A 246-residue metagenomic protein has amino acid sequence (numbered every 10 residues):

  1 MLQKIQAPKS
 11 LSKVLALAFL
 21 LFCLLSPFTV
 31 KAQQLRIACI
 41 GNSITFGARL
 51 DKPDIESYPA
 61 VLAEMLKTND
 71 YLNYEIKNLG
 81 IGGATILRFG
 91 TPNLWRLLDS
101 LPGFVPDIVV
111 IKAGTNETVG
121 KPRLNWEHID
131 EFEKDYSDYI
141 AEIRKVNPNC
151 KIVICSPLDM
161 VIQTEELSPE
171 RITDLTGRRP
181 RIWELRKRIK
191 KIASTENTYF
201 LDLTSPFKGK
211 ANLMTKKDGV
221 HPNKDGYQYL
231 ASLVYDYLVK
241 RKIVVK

Functional and structural regions predicted by a protein language model:
M1-Q34: Bacterial Sec-dependent N-terminal signal peptides
F22-L24, M65, Y199: Local alpha-helix boundary/kink/capping signal
L25, D54, Y235-Y237: Hydrophobic alpha-helical membrane context
F28, I44, G83, D159 (+1 more regions): Residue-level detector of flexible, active-site-proximal loop/helix-junction positions within diverse enzyme catalytic
T29-L35, R181, K246: Sec-dependent signal peptide cleavage junction
Q34-C39, I44-K134, H221: Conserved SGNH/GDSL esterase-like catalytic core that processes O-acyl groups on lipids and polysaccharides
L72, W95-K246: Alpha-helical cap/lid subdomain in secreted, periplasmic, or secretory-pathway luminal O-acyl-processing enzymes
